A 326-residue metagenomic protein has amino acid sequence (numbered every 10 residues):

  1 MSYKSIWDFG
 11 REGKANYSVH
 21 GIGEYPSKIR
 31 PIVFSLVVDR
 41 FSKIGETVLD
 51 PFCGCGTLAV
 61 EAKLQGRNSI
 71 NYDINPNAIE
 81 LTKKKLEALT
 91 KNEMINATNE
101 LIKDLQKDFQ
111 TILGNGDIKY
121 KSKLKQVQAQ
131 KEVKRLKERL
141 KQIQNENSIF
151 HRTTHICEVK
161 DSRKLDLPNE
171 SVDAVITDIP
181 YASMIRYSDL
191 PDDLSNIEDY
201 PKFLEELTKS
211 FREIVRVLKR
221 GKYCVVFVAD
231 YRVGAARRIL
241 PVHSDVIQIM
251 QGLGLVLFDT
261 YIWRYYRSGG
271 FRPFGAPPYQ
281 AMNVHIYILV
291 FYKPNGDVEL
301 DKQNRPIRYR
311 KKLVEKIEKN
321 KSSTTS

Functional and structural regions predicted by a protein language model:
M1-S326: Class I S-adenosyl-L-methionine-dependent methyltransferase catalytic core
